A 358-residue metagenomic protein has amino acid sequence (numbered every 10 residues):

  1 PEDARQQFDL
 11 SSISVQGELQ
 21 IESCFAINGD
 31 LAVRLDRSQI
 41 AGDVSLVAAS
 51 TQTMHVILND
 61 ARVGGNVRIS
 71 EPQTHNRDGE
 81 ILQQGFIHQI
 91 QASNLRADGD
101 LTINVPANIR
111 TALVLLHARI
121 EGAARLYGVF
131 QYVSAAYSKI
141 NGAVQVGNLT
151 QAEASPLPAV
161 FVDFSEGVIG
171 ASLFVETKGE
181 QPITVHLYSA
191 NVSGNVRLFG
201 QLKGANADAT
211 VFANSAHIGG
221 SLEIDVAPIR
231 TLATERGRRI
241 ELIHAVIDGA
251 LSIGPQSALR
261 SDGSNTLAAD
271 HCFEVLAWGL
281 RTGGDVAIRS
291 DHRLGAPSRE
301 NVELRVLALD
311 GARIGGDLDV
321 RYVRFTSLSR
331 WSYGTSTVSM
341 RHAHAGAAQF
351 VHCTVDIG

Functional and structural regions predicted by a protein language model:
P1-G358: N-terminal leader/targeting and pre-domain segments
